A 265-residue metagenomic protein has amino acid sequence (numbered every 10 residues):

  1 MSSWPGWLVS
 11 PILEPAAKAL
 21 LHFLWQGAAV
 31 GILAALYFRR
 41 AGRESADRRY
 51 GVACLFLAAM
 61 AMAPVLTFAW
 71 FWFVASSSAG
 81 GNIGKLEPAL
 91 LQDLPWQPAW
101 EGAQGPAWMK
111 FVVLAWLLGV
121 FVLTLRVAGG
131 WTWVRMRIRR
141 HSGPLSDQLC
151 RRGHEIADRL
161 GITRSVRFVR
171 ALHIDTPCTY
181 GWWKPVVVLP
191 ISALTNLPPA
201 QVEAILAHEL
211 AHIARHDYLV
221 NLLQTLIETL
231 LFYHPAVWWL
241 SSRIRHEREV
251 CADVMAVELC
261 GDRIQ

Functional and structural regions predicted by a protein language model:
S2-G84, P95-Q265: Membrane-embedded and juxtamembrane structural elements of multi-pass membrane proteins
